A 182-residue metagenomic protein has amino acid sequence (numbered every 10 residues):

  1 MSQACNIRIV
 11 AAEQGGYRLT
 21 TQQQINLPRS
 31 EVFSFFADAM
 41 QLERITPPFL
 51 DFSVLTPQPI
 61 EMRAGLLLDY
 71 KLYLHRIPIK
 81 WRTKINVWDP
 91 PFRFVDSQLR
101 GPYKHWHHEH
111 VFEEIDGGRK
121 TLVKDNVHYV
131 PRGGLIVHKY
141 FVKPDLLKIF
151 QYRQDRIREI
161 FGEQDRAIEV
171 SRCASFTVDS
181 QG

Functional and structural regions predicted by a protein language model:
M1-R63, D179-G182: Hydrophobic ligand-binding cavity/cleft-lining segments
S2-A4, Y129-G133, V137-G182: A conserved amphipathic terminal alpha-helix motif
A12-E13, S97-K148, I168: Beta-strand/loop substructures that line and gate deep hydrophobic ligand-binding cavities in soluble
G15-Y17, A64, I77, K104 (+1 more regions): Residue-level preference for beta-strand/loop junctions
R18-T20, P78-R82, H105-E109: Short, surface-exposed coil-to-beta transition loops
Q22-N26, S53, K84, V111-E113 (+1 more regions): Generic structural detector for well-ordered beta-strands
P28-R29, D89-P90, I115-G118: Short loop segments at secondary-structure junctions
S53-R100, L122, D155-I160, Q164-G182: Glycine-rich portal/gate segments that line the openings of hydrophobic small-molecule binding cavities
